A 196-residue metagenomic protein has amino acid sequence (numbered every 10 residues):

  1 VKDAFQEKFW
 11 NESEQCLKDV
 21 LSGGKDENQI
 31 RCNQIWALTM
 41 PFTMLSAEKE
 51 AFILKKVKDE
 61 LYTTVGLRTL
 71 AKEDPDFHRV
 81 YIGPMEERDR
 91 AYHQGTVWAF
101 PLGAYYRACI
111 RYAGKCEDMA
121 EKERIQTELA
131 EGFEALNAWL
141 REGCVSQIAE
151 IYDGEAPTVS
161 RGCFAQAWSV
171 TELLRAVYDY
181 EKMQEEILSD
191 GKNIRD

Functional and structural regions predicted by a protein language model:
V1-V80, A130-V170, V177: Catalytic cores of carbohydrate-active enzymes
K8-S13, Y112-C116, I125, W139-G143 (+1 more regions): Secondary-structure transition/capping motifs at alpha-helix termini and the adjoining loop/turn into the next element
K25, D89-V97, I110-R124, S160-A165: Short, contiguous acidic/charged loop-to-helix segments that flank catalytic cores in large enzymes
W36-A47, G103-K122, E172-E185: Well-ordered alpha-helical scaffold segments within catalytic/enzyme domains
T69, E86, A165, N193-I194: Polar low-complexity intrinsically disordered regions enriched in Ser/Thr and small residues
D76-K115, L174-Y178: C-terminal substrate/ligand-recognition segments
K122-G132: C-terminal amphipathic alpha-helical
K182-D196: Intrinsic disorder at enzyme termini
